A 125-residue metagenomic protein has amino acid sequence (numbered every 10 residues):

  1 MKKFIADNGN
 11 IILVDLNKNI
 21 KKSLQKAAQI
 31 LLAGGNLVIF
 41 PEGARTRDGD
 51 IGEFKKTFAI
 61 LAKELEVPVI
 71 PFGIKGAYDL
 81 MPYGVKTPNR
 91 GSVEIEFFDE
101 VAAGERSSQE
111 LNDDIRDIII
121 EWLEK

Functional and structural regions predicted by a protein language model:
M1-L32: Membrane-interfacial amphipathic helices and adjacent loop/beta segments that form the lipid-substrate binding surface
K21-K125: Non-catalytic C-terminal accessory region of glycerolipid acyltransferases and related lyso-lipid remodeling enzymes
